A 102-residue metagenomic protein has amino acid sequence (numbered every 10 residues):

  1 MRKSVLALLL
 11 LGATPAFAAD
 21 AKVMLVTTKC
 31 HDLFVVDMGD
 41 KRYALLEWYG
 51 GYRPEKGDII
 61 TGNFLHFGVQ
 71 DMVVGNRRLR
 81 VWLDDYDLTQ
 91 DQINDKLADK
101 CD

Functional and structural regions predicted by a protein language model:
S4-A13: Sec-dependent N-terminal signal peptides
T14-D20: Sec/Tat signal peptide C-region and signal peptidase I cleavage site
C30-V36: Short aromatic-glycine-enriched beta-strand elements
Y43-G50: Short alpha-helix capping/helix-loop boundary micro-motifs
H66-N76: Short, Lys/Arg- and Gly-enriched loop/turn segments at beta-strand edges
G75-D102: Short peripheral tails and domain-boundary helices/loops at the edges of structured domains
